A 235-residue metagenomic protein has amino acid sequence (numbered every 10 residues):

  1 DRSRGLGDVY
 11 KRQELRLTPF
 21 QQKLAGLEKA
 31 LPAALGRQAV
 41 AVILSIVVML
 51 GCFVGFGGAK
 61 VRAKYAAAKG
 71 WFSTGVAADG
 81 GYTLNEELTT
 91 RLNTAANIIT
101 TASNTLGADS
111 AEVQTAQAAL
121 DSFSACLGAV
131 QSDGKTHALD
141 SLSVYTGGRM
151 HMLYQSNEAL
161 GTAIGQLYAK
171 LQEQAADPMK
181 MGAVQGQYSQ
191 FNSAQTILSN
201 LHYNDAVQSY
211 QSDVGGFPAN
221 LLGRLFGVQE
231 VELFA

Functional and structural regions predicted by a protein language model:
R4-A235: A helix-centric hydrophobic-segment signal that preferentially recognizes long, alpha-helical stretches used
